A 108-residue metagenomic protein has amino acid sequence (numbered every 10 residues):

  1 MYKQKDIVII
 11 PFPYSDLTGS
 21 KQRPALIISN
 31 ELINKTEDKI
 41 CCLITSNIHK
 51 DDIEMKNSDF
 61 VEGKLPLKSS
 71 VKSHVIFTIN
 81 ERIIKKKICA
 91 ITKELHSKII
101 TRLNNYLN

Functional and structural regions predicted by a protein language model:
D16-L17, P66: A general, composition-driven signal for non-globular sequence regions
T18-K21, I27-V61: Compact nucleic-acid interaction/catalytic patches
G63-N108: C-terminal terminal-subdomain/extension
